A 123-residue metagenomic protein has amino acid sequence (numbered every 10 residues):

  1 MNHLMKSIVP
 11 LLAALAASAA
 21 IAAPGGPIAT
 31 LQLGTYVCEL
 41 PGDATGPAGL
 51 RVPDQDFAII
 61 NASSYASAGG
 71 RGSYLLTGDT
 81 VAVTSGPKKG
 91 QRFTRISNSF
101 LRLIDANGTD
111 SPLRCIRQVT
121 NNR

Functional and structural regions predicted by a protein language model:
M1-S7: Positively charged n-region of N-terminal signal peptides that target proteins for export
I8-S18: Bacterial N-terminal signal peptides
P24-L50, C115: Tryptophan-anchored aromatic micro-motifs
G25-I28, P53-D56, L75-G78, T109-S111: Contiguous, function-dense segments enriched for cysteine-driven chemistry and partner/ligand-binding capacity
D43, P47, A62-N107: Contiguous, well-ordered beta-strand patches that form the walls/edges of small beta-barrel/beta-sandwich domains
R51-S64: Short, flexible N-terminal segments of the mature chain
S73-L75, N107-R123: Edge beta-strand at a domain terminus
